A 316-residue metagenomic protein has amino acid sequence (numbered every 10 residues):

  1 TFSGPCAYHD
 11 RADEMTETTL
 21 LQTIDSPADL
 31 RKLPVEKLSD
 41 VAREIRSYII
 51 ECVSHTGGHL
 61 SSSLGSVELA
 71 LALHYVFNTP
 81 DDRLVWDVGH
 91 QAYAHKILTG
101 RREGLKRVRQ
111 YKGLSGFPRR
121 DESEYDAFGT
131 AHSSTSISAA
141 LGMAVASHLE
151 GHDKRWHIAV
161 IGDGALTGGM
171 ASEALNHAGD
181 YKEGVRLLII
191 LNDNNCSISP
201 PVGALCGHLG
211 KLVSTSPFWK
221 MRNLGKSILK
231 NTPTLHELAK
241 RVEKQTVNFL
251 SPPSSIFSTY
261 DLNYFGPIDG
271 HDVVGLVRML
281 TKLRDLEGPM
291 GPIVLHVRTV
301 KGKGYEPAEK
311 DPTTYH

Functional and structural regions predicted by a protein language model:
T1-A12: Short, positively charged and aromatic/hydrophobic N-terminal segments
M15-T99, I256-L262, G266-R278, E287 (+1 more regions): N-terminal amphipathic, basic-rich helices that act as targeting or association modules
I45-I49, V53, L73-D81, R101-L105 (+13 more regions): Structural signal for hydrophobic packing residues in well-ordered secondary-structure cores of soluble enzyme domains
H59-Y181: Cofactor-binding active-site loop characterized by glycine-rich and histidine/acidic residues
D87, V160-I161, L188-N192, H296-K301: Short beta-strand segments
W156-I158, R186-L188, M290-V294: Residue-level preference for the first positions of well-ordered beta-strands
G168-N192, L205-S214, A308: A short alpha/beta connector and helix-capping loop motif
N195-H316: Long, well-ordered, tryptophan-enriched scaffold segments
